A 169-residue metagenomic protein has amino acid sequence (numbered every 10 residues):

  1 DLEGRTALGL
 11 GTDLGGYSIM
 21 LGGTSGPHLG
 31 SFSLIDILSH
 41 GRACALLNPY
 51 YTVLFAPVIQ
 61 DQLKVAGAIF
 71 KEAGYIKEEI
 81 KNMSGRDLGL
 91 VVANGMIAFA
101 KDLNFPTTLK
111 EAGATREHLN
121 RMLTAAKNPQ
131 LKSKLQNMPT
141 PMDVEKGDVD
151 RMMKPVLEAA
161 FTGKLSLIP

Functional and structural regions predicted by a protein language model:
D1-G95: Active-site segments that bind and position negatively charged phosphate/pyrophosphate groups
G74-P169: C-terminal charged capping/lid subdomain of soluble metabolic enzymes
